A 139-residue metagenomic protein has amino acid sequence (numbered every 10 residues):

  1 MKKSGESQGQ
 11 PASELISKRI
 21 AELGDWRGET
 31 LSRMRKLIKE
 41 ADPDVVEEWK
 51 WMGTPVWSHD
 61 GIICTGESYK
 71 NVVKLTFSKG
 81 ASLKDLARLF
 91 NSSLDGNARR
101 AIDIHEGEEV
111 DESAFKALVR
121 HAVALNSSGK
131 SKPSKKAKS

Functional and structural regions predicted by a protein language model:
M1-S139: Charge-dense, helix-prone N-terminal extensions
